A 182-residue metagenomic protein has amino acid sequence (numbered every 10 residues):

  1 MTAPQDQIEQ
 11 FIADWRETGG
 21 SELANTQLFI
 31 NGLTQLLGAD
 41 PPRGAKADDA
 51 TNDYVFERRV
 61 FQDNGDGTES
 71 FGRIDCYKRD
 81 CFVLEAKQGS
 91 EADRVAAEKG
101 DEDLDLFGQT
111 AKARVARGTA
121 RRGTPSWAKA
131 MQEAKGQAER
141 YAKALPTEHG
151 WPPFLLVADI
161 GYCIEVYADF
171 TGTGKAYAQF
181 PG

Functional and structural regions predicted by a protein language model:
M1-F154, C163, F170-T173: A short, conserved, highly charged catalytic patch centered on acidic carboxylates
V157-A158: Charged, structured surface patches that assemble and position nucleic-acid processing machinery
D169-G182: A short alpha->loop->secondary-structure connector
